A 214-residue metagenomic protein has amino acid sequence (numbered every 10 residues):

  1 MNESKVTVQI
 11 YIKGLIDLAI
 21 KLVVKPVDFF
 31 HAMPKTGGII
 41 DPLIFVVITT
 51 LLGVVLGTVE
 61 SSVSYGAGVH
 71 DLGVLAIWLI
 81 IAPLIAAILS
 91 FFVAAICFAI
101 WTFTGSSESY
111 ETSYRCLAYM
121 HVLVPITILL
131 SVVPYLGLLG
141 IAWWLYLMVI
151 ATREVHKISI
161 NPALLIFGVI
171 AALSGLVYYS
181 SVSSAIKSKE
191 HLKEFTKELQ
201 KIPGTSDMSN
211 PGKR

Functional and structural regions predicted by a protein language model:
M1-I48: N-terminal juxtamembrane cytosolic/stromal segments of multi-pass membrane proteins
I20, C97-M120, V149, R153-S159: Membrane-interface segments at transmembrane-helix boundaries
A32-T36, A67-L72, H156-K157: Helix-boundary and loop/linker segments of multi-pass membrane transporters
D41-G66, H70-C97, R115-M148, I166-K193: Hydrophobic alpha-helical transmembrane segments in multi-pass membrane proteins
V54-G57, F103, S107-T112, P211-K213: N-terminal hydrophobic signal/anchor transmembrane helix of membrane proteins
R153-A171: Interfacial loop-to-transmembrane junctions
S183-R214: Low-complexity, proline/glycine-enriched hydrophobic segments characteristic of transmembrane helices
